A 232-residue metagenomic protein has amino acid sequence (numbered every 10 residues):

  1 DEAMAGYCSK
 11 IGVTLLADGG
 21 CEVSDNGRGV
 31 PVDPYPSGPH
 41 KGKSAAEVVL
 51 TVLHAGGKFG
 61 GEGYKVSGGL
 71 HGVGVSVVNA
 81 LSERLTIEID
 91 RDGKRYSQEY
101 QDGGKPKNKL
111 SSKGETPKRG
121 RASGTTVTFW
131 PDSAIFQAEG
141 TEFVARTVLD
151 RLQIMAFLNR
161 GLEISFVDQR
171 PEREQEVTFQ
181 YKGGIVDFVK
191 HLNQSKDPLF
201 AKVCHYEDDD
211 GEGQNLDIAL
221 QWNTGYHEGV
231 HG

Functional and structural regions predicted by a protein language model:
E2-V13: G2-box/ATP-lid motif of Bergerat-fold
K10, A17-A45, G56-H191: GHKL-type ATPase core
V13, Y96-D102, Q214-T224: Broad, structure-driven detector of short, well-ordered beta-strand segments within folded domains
V49: Acidic, two-metal ion nucleic-acid-processing modules in DNA metabolism proteins
V52-L53: Mobile ATP-lid/nucleotide-binding loop of the nucleotide-binding subdomain
F166-G232: GHKL/Bergerat-fold ATPase module in large chromosome/replication-associated machines
